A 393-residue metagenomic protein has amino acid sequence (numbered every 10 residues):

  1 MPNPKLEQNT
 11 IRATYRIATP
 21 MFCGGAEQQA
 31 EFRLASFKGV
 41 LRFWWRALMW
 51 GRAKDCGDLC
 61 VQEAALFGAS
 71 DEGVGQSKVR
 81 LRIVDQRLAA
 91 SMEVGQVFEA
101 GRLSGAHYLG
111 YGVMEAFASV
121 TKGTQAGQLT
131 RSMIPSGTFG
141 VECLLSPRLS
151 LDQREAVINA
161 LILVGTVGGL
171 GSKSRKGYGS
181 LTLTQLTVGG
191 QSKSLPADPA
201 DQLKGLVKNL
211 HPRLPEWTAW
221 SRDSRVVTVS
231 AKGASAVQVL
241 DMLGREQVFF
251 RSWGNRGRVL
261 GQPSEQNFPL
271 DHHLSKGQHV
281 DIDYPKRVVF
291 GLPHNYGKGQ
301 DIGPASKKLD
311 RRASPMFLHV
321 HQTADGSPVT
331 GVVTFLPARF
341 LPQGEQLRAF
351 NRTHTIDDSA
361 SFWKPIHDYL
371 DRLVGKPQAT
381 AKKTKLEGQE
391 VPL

Functional and structural regions predicted by a protein language model:
M1-L393: Basic, Gly/Ser/Thr-rich N-terminal segments that form RNA-phosphate-binding interfaces in CRISPR RAMP
